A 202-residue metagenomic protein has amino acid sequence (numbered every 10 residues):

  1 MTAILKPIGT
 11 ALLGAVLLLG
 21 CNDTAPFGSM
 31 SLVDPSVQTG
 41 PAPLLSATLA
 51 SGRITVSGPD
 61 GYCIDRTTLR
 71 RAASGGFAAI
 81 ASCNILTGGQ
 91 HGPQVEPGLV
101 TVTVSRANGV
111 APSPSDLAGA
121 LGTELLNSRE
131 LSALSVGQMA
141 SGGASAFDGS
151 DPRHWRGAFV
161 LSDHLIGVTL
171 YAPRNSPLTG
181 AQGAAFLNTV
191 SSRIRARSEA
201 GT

Functional and structural regions predicted by a protein language model:
M1-L12: Bacterial N-terminal signal peptides that target proteins for export
V16-G20: C-terminal motif of bacterial Sec signal peptides marking the signal peptidase cleavage site
N22-P26: Bacterial signal peptide processing site
M30-T55: Post-signal peptide N-terminal segment of mature Sec-exported envelope proteins
T55-R106: Secretory pathway targeting signatures of secreted, lumenal, and periplasmic proteins
V95-S135: Mid-length scaffold segments of soluble, non-membrane domains
A118-L161: Signature of long, low-cysteine stretches enriched in small and polar/charged residues
G167-T202: Surface-exposed amphipathic alpha-helical segments
